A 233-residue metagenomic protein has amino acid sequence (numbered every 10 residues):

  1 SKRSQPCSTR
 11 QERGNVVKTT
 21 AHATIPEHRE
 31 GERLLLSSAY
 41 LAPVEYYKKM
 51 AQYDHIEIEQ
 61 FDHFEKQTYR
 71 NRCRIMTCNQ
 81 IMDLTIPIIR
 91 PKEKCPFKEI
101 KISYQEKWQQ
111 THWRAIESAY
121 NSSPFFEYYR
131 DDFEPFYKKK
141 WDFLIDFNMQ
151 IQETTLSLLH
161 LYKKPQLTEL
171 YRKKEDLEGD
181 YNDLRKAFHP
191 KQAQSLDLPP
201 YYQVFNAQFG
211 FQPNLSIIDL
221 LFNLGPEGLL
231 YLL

Functional and structural regions predicted by a protein language model:
R3, V16-T19: N-terminal cationic leader/targeting segments used for protein routing and processing
Q11-E12, T20: Compositionally biased, low-complexity intrinsically disordered regions
K18-A23, E27-L233: Residues lining hydrophobic/aromatic ligand-binding pockets adjacent to catalytic sites
